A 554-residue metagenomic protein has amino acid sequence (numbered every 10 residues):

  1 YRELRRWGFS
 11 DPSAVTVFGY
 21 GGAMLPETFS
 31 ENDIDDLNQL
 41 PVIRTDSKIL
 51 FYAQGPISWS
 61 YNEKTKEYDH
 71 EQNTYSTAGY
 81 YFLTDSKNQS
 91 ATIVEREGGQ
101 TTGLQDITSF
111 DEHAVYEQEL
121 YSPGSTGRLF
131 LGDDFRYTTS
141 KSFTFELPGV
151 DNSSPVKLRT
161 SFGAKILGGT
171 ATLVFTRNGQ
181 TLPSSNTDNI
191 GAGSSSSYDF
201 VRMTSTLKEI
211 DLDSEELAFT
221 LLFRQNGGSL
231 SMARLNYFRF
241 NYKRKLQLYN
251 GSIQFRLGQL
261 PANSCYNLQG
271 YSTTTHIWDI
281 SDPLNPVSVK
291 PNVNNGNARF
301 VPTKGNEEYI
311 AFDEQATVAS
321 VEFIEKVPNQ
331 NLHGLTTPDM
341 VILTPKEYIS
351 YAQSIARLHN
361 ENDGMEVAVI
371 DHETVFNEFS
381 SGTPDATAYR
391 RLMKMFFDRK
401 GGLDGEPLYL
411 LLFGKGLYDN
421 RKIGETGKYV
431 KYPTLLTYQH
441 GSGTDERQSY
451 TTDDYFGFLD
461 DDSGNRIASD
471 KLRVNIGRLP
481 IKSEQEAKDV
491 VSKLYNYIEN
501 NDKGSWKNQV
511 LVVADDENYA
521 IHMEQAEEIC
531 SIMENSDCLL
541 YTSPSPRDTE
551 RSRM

Functional and structural regions predicted by a protein language model:
Y1-S543, R547: Cysteine-dependent hydrolase recognition
P546-D548, S552-M554: Positively charged, low-complexity/disordered segments
